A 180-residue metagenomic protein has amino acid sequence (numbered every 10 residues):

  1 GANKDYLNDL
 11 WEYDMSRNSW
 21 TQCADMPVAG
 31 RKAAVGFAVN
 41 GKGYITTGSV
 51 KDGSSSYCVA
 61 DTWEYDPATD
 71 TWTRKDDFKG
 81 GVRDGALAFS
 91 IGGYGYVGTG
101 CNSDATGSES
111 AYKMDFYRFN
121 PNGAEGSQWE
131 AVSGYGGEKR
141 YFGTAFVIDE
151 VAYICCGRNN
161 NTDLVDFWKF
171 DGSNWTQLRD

Functional and structural regions predicted by a protein language model:
G1-D180: Kelch-like beta-propeller repeat domains
